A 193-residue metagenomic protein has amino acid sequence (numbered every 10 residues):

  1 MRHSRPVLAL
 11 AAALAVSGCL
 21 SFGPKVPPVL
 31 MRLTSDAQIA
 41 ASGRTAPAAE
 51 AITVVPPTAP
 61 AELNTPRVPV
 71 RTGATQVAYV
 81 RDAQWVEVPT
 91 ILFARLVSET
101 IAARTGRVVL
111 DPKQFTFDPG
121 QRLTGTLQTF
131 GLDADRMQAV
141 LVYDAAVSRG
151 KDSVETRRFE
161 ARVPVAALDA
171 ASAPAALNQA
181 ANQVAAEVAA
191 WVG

Functional and structural regions predicted by a protein language model:
M1-L8: Bacterial N-terminal signal peptides that target proteins for export
A15-G18: C-terminal motif of bacterial Sec signal peptides marking the signal peptidase cleavage site
L20-L33, A37-I39, E99, A103-K151 (+1 more regions): Surface-exposed short loop/turn segments
L20-V86, P119: A structural "domain/chain start" motif
P57, L127-F130, A161-R162: Generic short beta-strand segments
T75-Q84, K151-A186, A190: Short secondary-structure boundary motifs at beta->alpha junctions and helix caps
